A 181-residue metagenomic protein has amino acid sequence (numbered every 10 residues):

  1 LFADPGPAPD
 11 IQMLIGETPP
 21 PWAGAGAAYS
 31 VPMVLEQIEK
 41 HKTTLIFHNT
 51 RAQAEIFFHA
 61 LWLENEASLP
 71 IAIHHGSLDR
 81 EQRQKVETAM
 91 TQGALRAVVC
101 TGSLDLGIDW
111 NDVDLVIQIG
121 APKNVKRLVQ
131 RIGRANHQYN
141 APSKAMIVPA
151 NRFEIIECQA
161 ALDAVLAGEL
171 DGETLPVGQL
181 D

Functional and structural regions predicted by a protein language model:
L1-D181: Helicase motor core with emphasis on the C-terminal RecA-like subdomain
